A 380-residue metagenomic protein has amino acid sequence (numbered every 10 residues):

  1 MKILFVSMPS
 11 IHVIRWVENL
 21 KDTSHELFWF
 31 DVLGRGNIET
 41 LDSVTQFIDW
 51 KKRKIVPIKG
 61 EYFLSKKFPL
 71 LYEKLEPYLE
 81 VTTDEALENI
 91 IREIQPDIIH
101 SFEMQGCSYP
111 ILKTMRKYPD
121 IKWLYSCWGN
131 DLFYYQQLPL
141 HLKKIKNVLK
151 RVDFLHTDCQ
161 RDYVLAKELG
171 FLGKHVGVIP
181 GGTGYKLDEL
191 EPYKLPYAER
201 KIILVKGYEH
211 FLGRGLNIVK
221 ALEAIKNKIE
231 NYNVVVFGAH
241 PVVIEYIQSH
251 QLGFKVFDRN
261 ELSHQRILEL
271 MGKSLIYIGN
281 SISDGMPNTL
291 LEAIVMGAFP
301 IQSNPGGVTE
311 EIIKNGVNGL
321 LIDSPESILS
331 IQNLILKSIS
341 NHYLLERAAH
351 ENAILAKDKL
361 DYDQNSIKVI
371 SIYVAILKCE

Functional and structural regions predicted by a protein language model:
M1-I48, E223-N227: N-terminal subdomain of nucleotide-sugar transferases
Y125-W128, K150-E191, Y197-A198: Donor nucleotide-sugar binding/catalytic pocket of nucleotide-sugar-dependent glycosyltransferases
H156, Y193-K226, V235: Conserved donor-binding/catalytic core segment of Leloir-type glycosyltransferases
I244-L262: Nucleotide-activated donor-binding/catalytic signature segment of Leloir-type glycosyltransferases, i.e., the conserved
I282: Aromatic "clamp/platform" in nucleotide-sugar-dependent glycosyltransferases that forms part of the donor/acceptor
F299-S303, I313: Short hydrophobic beta-strand element within catalytic cores of glycosyltransferases and related nucleotide-activated
E310-L336: Change "using UDP/GDP/dTDP sugars" to "using nucleotide sugars
E326, S330, S340-V374: A charged, aromatic-enriched C-terminal amphipathic alpha-helix characteristic of glycosyltransferases across folds
